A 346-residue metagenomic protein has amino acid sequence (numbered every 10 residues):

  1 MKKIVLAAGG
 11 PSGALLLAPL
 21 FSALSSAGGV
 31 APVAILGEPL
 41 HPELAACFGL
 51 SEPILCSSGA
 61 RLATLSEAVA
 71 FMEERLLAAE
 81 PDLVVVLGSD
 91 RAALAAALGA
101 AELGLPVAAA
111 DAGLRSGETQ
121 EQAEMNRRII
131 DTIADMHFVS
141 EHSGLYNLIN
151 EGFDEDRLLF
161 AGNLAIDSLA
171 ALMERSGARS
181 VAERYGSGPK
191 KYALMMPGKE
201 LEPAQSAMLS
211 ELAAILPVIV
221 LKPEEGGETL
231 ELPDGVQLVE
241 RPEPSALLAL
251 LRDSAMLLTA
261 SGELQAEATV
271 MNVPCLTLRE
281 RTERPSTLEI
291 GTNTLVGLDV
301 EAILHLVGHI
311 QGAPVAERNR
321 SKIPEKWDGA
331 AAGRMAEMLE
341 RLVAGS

Functional and structural regions predicted by a protein language model:
M1-V5: Extreme N-terminal starter segment of soluble prokaryotic enzymes
L6-A27, P39-L50, I54-D154: Active-site and donor-binding regions of nucleotide-sugar-utilizing enzymes
A8, I35-E38, I130-P203: A nucleotide-sugar donor-handling region in carbohydrate enzymes
G29, L40-C47, G177-D253: Donor-nucleotide binding loops and adjacent catalytic segments primarily of GT-B fold Leloir glycosyltransferases
L55-S57, V139, L159-F160, L238-E240 (+1 more regions): Short acidic-hydrophobic, aromatic-tinged amphipathic segments that line or gate anion-handling sites
R75-D82, S187-G188, D253, L342: Glycine-rich phosphate-binding loop signature in dinucleotide/nucleotide-binding domains
V85-L87, L94-L98, A109-A110, H137 (+1 more regions): A donor-sugar binding/catalytic signature common to diverse glycosyltransferases and related nucleotide-sugar
S143, A171-L172, T294-S346: Leloir-type glycosyltransferase catalytic cores
